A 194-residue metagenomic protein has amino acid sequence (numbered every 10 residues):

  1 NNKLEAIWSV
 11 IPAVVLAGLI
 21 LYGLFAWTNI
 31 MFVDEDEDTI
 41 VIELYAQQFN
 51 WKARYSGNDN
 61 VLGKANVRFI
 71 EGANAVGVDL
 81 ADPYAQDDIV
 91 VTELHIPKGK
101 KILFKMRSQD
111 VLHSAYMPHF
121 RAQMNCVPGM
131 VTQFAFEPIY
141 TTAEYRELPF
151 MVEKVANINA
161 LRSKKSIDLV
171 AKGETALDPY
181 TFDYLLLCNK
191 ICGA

Functional and structural regions predicted by a protein language model:
N1-A194: Non-transmembrane, membrane-proximal soluble domains of secreted or membrane proteins
